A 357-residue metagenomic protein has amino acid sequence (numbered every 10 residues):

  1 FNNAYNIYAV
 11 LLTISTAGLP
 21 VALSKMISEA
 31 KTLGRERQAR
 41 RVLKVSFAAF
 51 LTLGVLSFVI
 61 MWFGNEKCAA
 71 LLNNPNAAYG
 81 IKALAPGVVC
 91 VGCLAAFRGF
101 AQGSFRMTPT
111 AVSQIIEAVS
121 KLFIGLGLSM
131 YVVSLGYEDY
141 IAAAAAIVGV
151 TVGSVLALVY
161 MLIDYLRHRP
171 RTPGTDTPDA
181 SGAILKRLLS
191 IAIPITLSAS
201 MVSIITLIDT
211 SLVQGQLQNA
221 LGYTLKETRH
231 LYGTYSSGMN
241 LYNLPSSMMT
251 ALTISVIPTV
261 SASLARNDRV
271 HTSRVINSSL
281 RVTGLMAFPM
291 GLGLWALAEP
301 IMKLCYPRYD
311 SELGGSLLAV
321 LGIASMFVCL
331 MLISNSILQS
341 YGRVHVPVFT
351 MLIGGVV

Functional and structural regions predicted by a protein language model:
F1-T16, P194, E227-M249, R281-V282: Alpha-helical transmembrane segments of polytopic membrane transporters and translocases
N6-A9, V45, V88, A118-L122 (+5 more regions): Residue-level recognition of pore/gate-forming positions within transmembrane alpha-helices of multi-pass
E29-S46, T234-G322: Specific pore-lining/lateral-gate transmembrane helices of multi-pass inner-membrane transport and insertion machines
E66-L84, R229, W295-V328: Interfacial segments at transmembrane-helix termini and the short loops linking adjacent helices
A69-A70, S200-P245, A262, M302-Y309: Helix-terminus/linker motif at the lipid-water interface of multi-pass membrane proteins
K82, P86, A101-S129, S336-V357: Alpha-helical transmembrane segments of multi-pass membrane transporters/permeases
S113-G127, G136-R167, I353-V357: Hydrophobic alpha-helical transmembrane segments
D139-I147, L162-A199, V270: Interhelical loop/hinge segments that connect adjacent transmembrane helices in multipass membrane
